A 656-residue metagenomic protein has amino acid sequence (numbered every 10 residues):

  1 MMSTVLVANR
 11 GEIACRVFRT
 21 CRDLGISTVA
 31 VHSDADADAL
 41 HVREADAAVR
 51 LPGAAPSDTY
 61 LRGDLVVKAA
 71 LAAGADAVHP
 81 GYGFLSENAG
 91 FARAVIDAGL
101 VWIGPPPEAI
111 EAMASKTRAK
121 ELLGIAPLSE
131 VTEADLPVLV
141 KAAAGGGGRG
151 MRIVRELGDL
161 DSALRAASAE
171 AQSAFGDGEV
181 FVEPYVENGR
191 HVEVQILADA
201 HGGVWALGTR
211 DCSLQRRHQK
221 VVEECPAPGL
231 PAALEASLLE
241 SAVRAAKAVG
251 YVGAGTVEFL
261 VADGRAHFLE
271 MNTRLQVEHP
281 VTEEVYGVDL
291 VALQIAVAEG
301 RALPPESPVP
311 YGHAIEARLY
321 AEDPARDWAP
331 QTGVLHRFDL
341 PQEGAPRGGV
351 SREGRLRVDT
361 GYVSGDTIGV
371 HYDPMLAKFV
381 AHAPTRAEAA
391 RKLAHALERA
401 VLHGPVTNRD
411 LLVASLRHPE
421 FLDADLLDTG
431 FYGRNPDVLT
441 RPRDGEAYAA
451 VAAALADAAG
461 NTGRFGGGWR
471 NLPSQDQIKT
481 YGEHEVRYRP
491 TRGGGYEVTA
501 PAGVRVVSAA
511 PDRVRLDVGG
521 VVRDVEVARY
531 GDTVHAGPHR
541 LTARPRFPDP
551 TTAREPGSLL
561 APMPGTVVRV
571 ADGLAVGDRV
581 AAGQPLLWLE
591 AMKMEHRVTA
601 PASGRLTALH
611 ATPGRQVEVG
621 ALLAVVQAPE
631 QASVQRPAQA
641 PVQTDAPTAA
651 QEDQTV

Functional and structural regions predicted by a protein language model:
M1-V257, V261-E278: N-terminal beta-alpha lobe that positions the nucleotide/phosphoryl donor in ATP/NTP-coupled carboxylate activation
R149, P226, D373-F379, G557: Short amphipathic alpha-helical segments
E156, A198-G203, V261-G264, Q342 (+3 more regions): Short acidic-glycine loop/turn motifs at beta-strand connectors
Y185, G361, H382, A509 (+2 more regions): Residue-level recognition of beta-strand microenvironments
T282-E283, V288-A502, A582-P585, R615-V625 (+1 more regions): Catalytic cores of soluble metabolic enzymes centered on carboxylation/carboxyl-transfer
P346-R352, Q627-T648: Compositionally biased, intrinsically disordered low-complexity segments enriched for polar/charged residues
V522-P562: Catalytic P-loop NTP-binding/switch module of NTPases
P550-A632, D645, A649-V656: Structured functional modules or segments
